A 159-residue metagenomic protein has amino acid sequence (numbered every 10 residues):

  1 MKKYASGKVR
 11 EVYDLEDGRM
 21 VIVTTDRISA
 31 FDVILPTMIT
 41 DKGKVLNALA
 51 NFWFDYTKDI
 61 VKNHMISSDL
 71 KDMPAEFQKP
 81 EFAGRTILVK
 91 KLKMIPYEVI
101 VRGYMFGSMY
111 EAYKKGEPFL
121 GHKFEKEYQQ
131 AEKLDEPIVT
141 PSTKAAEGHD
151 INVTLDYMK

Functional and structural regions predicted by a protein language model:
M1-S142: Active-site loop/lid in soluble adenylation, ligation, and acyl-transfer enzymes
K133-K159: A short mid-domain helix/strand-loop element embedded in enzyme catalytic domains that forms or borders the active-site
